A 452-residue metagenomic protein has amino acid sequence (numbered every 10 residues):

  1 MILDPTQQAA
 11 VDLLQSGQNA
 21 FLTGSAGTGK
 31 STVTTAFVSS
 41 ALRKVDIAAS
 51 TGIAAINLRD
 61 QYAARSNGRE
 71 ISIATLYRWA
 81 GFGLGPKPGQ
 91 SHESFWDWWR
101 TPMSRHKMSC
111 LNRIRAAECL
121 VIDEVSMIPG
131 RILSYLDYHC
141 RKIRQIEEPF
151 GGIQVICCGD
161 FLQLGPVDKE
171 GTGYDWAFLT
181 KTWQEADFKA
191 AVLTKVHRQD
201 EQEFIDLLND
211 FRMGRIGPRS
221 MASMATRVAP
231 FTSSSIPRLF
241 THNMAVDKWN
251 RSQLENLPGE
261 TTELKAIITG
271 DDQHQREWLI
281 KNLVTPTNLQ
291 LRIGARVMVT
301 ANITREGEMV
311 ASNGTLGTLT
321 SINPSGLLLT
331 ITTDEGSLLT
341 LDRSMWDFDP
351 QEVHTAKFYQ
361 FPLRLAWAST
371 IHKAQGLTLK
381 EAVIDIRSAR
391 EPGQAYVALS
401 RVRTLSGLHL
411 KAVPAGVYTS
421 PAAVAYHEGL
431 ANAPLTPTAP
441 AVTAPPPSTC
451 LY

Functional and structural regions predicted by a protein language model:
M1-Y452: Conserved ATP-binding/catalytic motifs of P-loop helicase motor domains
